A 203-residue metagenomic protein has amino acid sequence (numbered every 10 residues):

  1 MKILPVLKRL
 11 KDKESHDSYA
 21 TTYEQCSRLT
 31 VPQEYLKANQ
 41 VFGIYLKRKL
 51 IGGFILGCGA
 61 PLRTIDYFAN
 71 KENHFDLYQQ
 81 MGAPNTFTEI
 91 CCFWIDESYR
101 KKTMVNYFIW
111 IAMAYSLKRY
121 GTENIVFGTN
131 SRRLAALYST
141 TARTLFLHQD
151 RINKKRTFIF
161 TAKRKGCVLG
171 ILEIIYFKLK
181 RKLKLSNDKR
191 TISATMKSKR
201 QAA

Functional and structural regions predicted by a protein language model:
M1-K13, D17-E24, A38, L46-K49 (+2 more regions): Terminal substrate-recognition subdomain of acyl/acetyltransferases
Q25, L29-Q33: N-terminal charged segments
P32-G43, G52, G59-I65: A short helix-loop-beta-strand connector motif used in the catalytic cores of GNAT acetyltransferases and, in some
Q33-Y35, K47, Q79-P84: Short, charge-rich binding segments
F42, F54, T88, T157-F158: A broad, low-specificity signal marking well-ordered, structured residues that form hydrophobic/aromatic
I55-C92: Conserved acyl-donor/pantetheine-binding loop and adjacent beta-alpha core of acyl/acetyltransferases and related
R63-Y67, K101, Y138: A short, polar/proline- and glycine-enriched secondary-structure boundary/capping micro-motif
K101-S116: Conserved acetyl-CoA-binding loop-helix of GNAT-fold acetyltransferases
